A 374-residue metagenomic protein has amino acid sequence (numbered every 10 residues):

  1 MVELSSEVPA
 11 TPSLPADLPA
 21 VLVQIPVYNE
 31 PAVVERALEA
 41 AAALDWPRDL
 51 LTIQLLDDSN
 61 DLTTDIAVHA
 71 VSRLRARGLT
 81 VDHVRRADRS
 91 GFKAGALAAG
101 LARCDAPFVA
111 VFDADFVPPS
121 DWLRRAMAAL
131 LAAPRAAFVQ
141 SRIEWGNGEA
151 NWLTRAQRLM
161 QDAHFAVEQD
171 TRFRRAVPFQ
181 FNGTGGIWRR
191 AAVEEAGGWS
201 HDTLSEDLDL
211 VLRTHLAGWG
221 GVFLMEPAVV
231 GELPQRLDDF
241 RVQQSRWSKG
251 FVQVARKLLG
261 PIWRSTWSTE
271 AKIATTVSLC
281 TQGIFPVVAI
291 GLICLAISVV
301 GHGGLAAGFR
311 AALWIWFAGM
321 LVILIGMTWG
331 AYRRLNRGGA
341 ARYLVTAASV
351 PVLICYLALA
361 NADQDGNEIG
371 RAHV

Functional and structural regions predicted by a protein language model:
M1-E39: N-proximal low-complexity "stem/linker" segments adjacent to membrane-targeting elements
S13, T281-R371: Membrane-embedded multi-pass helical conduit in multi-pass membrane proteins, especially envelope-biosynthetic
P19-L22, T52, E194, D209: Cell-envelope/extracellular polymer assembly enzymes that use nucleotide-activated donors
E39-L50: Short, acidic, metal-binding catalytic loop of nucleotide-sugar glycosyltransferases
P47, D57-A67, D88-S90: A conserved acidic beta->alpha catalytic loop
S59, D113-V117, D202: The conserved acidic donor/metal-binding loop of glycosyltransferases
V71-F108, S120-L204, H215-L216, L237-T276 (+1 more regions): Long helical/loop segments within the catalytic core of UDP-sugar-dependent glycosyltransferases, especially the large
D202, V211-V230: Catalytic donor-sugar/metal-binding loop of nucleotide-sugar-dependent glycosyltransferases
